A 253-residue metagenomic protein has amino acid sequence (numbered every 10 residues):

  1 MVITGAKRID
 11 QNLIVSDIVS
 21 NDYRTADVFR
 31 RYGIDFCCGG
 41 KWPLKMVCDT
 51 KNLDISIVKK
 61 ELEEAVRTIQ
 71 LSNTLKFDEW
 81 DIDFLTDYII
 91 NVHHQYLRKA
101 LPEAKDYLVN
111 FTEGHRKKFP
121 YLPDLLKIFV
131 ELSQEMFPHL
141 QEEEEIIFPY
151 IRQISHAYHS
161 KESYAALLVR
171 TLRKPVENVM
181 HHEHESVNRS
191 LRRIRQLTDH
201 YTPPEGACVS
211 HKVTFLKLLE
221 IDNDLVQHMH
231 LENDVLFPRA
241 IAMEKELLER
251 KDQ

Functional and structural regions predicted by a protein language model:
M1-Q253: Small-residue-biased structural context
